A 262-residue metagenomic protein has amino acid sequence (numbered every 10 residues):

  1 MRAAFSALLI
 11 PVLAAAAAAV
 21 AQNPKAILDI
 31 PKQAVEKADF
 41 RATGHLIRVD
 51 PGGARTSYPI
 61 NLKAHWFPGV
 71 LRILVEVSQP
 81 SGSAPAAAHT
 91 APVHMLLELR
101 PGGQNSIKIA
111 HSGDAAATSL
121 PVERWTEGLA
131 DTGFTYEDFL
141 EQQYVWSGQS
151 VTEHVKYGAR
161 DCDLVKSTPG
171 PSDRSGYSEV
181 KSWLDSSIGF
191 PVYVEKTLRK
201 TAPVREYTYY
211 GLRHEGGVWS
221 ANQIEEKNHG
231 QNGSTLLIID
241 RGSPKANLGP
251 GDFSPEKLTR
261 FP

Functional and structural regions predicted by a protein language model:
M1-R2: N-terminal secretory signal peptides that target proteins for export/translocation
S6-A15: Bacterial N-terminal signal peptides
A15-A21: Sec/Tat signal peptide C-region and signal peptidase I cleavage site
N23-G113, S150: N-terminal mature ectodomain segment of secretory-pathway/periplasmic proteins
S57-N61, A88-E98, A116-W125, E206-Y209 (+1 more regions): Short amphipathic beta-strand/extended segments with alternating polar/hydrophobic composition
K108, T118, E127-L129, G133-Q142 (+2 more regions): Gly/Pro-enriched, hydrophobic low-complexity segments that function as extracytoplasmic propeptides/linkers
W146: A conserved catalytic-core segment of Leloir-type glycosyltransferases
F261-P262: Short, solvent-exposed mixed-charge patches
